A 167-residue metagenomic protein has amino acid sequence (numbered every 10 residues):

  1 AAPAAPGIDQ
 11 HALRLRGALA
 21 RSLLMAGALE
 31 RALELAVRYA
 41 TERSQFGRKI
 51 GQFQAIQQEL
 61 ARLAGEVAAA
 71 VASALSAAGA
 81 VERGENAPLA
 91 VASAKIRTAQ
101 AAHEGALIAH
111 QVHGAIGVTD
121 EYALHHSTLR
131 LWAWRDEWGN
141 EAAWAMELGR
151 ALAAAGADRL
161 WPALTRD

Functional and structural regions predicted by a protein language model:
A1-D9: Flexible, small-/acidic-enriched active-site or ligand-binding loops
I8-A12, I56: Glycine/charged-rich beta-loop-alpha catalytic/anionic-binding loops adjacent to active sites
A12-A18: Disorder-to-helix initiation segments
A18-D167: Alpha-helical interface subdomain recognition
